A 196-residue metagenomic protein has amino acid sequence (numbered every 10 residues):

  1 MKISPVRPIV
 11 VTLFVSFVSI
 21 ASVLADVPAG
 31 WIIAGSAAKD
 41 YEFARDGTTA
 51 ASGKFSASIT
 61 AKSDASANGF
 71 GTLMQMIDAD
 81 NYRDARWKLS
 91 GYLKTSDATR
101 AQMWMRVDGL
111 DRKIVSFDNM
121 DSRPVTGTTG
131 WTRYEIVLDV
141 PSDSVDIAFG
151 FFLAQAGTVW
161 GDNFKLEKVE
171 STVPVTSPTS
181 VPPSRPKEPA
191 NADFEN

Functional and structural regions predicted by a protein language model:
M1-V6: N-terminal secretory signal peptides that target proteins for export/translocation
I9-A21: Bacterial N-terminal signal peptides
S22-N196: Extracellular and organelle-lumenal recognition/adhesion modules and their flexible linkers in secreted
